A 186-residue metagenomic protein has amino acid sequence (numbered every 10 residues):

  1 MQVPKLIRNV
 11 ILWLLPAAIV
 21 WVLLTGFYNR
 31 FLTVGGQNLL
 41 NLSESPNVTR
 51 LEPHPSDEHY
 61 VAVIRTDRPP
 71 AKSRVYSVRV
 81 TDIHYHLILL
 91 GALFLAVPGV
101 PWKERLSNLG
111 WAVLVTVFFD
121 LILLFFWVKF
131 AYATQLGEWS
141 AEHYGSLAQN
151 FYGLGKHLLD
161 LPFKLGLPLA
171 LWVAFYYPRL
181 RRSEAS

Functional and structural regions predicted by a protein language model:
Q2-L15, E104-V115: Alpha-helical transmembrane segments and their helix-start/interface "positive-inside/aromatic belt" motifs in integral
K5-N47: N-terminal signal-anchor transmembrane alpha helix
L15-F27, G110-K129: Hydrophobic alpha-helical membrane-insertion segments
L24, F94-W102, A174-R182: Structural signal for the C-terminal ends of transmembrane alpha-helices and the immediately following loop
N29-K72: Long, glycine/tryptophan/cysteine-rich extracytoplasmic
E58-L93: Individual transmembrane alpha-helix segments
L121-H143: Juxtamembrane non-transmembrane "cap" segments at the membrane-aqueous interface of multi-pass membrane proteins
H143-S186: Primarily interfacial, aromatic-capped hydrophobic alpha-helices that serve as membrane anchors
